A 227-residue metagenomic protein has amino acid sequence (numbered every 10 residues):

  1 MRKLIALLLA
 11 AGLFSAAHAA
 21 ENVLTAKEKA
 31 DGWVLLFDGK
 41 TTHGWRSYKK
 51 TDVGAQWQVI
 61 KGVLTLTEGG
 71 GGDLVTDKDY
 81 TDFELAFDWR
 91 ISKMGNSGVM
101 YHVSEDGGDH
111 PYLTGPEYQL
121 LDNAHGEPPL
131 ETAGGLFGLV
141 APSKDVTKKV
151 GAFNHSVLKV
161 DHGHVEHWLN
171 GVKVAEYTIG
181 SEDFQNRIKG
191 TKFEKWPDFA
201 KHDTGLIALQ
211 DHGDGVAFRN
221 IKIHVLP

Functional and structural regions predicted by a protein language model:
M1-L4: Positively charged n-region of N-terminal signal peptides that target proteins for export
A6-L8, L158: Intrinsically disordered, low-complexity repeat segments enriched in small/polar residues
L8-H18: Hydrophobic h-region of N-terminal signal peptides that target proteins for export in Gram-negative bacteria
H18-P227: Carbohydrate-interacting regions of secretory-pathway proteins
